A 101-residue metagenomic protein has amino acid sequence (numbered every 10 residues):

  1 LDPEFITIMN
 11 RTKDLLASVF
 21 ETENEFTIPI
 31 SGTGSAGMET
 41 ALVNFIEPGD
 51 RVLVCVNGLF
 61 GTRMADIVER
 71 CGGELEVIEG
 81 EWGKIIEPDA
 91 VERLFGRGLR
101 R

Functional and structural regions predicted by a protein language model:
L1-S31: A glycine-/small-polar-enriched, mobile loop at the entrance of the PLP active site in fold-type I
D2-M9, K13, S35, N57 (+3 more regions): Generic structural signal for well-ordered, non-membrane alpha-helical segments in soluble metabolic enzymes
T12, A41-L42, A90-F95: Generic hydrophobic alpha-helical segments
E23-E25, E47-R51, C71-E74, G98-R101: Short coil/turn connectors at secondary-structure junctions
E25-N57, G61-D66: Conserved beta-loop-alpha segment that forms the PLP phosphate-binding cup at the N-terminus of a helix
R63-E74, E92-R93: Active-site-proximal loop->helix
G73-E81: Short beta-strand elements in bilobed, periplasmic/extracellular small-molecule ligand-binding domains
K84-R101: Active-site phosphate-binding strand-loop segment of PLP-dependent enzymes
